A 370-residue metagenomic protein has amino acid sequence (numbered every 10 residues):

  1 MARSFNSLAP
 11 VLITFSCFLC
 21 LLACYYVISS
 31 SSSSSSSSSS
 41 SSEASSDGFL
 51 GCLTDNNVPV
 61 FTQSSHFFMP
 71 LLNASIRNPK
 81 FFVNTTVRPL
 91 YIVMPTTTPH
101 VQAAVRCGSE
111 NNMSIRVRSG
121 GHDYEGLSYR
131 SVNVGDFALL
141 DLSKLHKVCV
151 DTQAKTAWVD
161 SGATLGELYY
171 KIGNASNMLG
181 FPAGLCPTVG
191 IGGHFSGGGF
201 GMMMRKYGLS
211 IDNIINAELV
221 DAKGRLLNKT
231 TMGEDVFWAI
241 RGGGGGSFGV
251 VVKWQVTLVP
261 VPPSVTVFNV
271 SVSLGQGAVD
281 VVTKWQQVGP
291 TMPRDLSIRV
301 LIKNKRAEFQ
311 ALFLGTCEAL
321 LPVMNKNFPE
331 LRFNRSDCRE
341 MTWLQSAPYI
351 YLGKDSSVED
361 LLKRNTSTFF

Functional and structural regions predicted by a protein language model:
A2-F370: Soluble FAD-dependent oxygen oxidases
